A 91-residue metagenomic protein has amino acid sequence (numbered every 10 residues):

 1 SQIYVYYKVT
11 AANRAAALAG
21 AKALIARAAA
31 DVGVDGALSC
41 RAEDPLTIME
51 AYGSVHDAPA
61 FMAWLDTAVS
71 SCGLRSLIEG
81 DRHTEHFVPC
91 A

Functional and structural regions predicted by a protein language model:
S1-D66, T84-A91: Short S/T/G/P-rich N-terminal loop/turn motif that feeds into the first structured element of a domain
S71-F87: Conserved short beta-strand edge segments in small beta-sheet-based binding/regulatory domains
